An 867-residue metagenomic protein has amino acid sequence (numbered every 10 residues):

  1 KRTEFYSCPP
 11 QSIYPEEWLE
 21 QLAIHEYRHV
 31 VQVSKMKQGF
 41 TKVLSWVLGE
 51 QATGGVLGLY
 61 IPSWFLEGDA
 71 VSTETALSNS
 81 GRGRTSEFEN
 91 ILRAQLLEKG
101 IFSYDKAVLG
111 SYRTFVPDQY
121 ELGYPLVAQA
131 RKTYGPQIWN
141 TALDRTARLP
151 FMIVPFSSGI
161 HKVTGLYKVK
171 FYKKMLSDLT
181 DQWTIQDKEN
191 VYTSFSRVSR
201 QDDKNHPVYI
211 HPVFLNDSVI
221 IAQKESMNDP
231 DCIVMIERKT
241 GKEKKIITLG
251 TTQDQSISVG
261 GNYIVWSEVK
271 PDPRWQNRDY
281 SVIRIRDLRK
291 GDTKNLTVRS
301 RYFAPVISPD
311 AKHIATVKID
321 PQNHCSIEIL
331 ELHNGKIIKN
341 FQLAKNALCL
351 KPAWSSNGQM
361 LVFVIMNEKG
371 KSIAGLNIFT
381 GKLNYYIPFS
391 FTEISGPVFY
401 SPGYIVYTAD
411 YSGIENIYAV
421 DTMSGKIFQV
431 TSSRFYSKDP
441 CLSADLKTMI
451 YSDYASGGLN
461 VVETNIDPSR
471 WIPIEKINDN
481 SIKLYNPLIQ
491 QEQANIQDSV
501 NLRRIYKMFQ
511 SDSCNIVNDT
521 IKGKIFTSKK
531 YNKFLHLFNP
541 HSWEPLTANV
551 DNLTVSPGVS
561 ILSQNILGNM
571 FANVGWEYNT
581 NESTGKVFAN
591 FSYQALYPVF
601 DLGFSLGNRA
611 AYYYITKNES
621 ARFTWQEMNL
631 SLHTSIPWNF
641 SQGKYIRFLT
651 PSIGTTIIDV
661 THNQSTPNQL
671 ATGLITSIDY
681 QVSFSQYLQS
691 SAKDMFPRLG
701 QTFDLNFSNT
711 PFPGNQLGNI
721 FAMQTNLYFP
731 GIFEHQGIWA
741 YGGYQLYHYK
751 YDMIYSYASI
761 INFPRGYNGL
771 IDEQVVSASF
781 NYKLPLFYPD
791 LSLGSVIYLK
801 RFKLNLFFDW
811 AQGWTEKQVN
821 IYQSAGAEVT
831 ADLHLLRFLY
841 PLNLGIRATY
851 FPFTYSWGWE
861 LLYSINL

Functional and structural regions predicted by a protein language model:
K1-V56, P62: Juxtacatalytic substrate-recognition/specificity segment
L57-E87, R93-G165: Active-site-proximal alpha-helical
G83, E87, H206, K224-I233 (+12 more regions): A flexible loop/linker signature enriched in serine peptidases of the S9 family
T114, A142-S256, G261: Beta/coil-rich, acidic/histidine-enriched accessory regions frequently appended to metallopeptidases
N205, A409, I472-D601, T672-R698: Outer-membrane beta-barrel initiation region
P273, R434-K438, S456-G458, D601-T650 (+3 more regions): Outer-membrane beta-barrel translocator/channel fold
L553-P557, S583-V587, T624-L630, R647 (+7 more regions): Residues that define the transmembrane beta-barrel architecture of outer-membrane proteins
N668-F802, L806, W814: C-terminal outer-membrane beta-barrel translocator/porin domains of Gram-negative envelope proteins and their
